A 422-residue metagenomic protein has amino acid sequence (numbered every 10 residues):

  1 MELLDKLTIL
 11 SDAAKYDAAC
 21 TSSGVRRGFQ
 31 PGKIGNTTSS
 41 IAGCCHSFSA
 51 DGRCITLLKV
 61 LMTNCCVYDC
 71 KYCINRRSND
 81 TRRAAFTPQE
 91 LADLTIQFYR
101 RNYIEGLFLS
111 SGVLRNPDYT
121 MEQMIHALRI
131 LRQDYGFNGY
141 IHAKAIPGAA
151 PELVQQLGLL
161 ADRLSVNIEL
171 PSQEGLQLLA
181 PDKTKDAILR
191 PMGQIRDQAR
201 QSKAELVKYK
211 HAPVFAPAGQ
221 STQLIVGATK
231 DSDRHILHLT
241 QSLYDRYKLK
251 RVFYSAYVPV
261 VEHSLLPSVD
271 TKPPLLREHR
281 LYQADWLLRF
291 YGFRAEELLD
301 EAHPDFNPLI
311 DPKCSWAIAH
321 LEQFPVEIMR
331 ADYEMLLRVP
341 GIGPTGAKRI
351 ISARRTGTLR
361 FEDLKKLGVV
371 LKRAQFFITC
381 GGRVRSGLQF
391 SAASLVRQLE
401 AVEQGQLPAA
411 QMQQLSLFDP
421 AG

Functional and structural regions predicted by a protein language model:
M1-C65, V370, I378-T379, S386-G422: Flexible, acidic/Gly-rich N-terminal and inter-domain linker regions that tether and position cofactor-handling modules
L57, C70, L109, V166 (+3 more regions): Conserved, mostly hydrophobic/aromatic
K59-V60, Q89-R100, V207-K208: Short, charged beta->alpha transition segments
V60-Q89: Canonical Radical SAM [4Fe-4S] cluster-binding loop centered on the CxxxCxxC motif and its immediate flanking residues
A92, R115-L298: Conserved AdoMet/S-adenosylmethionine-binding subsite of the radical SAM
I96-G112, A284: Short Fe-S-cluster ligation motifs
L265-L337, R373-G422: Long, highly charged, low-complexity intrinsically disordered interaction regions that mediate electrostatic DNA/RNA
